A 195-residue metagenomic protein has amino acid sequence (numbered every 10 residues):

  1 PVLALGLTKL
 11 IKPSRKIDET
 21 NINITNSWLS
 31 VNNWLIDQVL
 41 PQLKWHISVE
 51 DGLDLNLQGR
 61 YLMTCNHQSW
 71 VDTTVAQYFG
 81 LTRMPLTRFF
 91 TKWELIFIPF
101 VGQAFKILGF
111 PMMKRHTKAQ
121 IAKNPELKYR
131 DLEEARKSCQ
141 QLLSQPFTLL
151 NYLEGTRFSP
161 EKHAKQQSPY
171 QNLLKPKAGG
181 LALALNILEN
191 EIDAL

Functional and structural regions predicted by a protein language model:
P1-Y61, V75: Membrane-anchoring hydrophobic helices of lipid-metabolizing enzymes
V39-L195: Soluble catalytic domains of membrane acyltransferases
